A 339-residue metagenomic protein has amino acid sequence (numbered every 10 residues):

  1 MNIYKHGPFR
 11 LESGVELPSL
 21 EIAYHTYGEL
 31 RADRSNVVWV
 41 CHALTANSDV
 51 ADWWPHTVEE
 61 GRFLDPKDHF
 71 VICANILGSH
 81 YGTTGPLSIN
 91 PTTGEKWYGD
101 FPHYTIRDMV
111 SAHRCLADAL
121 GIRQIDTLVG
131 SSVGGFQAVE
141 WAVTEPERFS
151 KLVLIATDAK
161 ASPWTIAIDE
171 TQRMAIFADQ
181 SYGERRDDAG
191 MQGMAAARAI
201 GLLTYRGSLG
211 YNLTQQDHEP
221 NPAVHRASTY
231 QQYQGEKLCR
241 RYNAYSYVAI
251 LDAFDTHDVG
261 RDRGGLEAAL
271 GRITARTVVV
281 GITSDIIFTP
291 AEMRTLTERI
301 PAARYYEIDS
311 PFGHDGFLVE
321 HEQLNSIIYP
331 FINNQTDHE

Functional and structural regions predicted by a protein language model:
M1-V37, E339: Catalytic-loop region of hydrolases
H25-P91: N-terminal cap/lid subdomain of alpha/beta-hydrolase-fold enzymes
K96-D100, R107-T127: Conserved acidic catalytic loop of the alpha/beta-hydrolase fold
Q124-P163: Conserved hydrolase catalytic core segment
R148, L154-K237: Alpha/beta-hydrolase-fold enzymes
I273, V279-G281: Short beta-strand/loop motif that positions the catalytic acidic residue of the alpha/beta-hydrolase fold
I286-E292: Conserved alpha/beta-hydrolase "acid-adjacent" motif
R294-T295, A302-E339: Catalytic active-site module of serine/aspartate enzymes centered on a nucleophile-bearing elbow/loop
